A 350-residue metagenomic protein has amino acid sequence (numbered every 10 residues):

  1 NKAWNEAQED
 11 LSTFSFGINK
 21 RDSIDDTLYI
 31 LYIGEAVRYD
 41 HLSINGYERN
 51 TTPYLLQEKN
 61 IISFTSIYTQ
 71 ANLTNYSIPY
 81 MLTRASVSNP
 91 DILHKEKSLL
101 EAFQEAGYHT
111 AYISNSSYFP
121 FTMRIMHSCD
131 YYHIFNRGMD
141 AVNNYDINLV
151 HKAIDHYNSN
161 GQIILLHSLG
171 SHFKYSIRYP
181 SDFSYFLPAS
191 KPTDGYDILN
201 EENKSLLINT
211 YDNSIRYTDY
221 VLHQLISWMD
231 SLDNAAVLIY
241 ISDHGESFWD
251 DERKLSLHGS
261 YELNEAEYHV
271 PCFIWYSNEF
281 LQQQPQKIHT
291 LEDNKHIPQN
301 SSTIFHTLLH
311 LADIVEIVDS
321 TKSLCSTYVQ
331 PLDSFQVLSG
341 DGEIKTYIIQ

Functional and structural regions predicted by a protein language model:
N1-Q350: Catalytic domains that recognize anionic headgroups
